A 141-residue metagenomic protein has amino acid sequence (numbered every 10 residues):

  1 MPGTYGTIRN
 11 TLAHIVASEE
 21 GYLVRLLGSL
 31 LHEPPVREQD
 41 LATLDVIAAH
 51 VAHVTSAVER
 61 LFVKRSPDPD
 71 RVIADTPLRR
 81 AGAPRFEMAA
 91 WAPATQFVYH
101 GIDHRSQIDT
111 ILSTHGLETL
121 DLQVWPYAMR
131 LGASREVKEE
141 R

Functional and structural regions predicted by a protein language model:
M1-R37, R80-R141: Short, contiguous alpha-helical
Y22-L26, V51, A57-L61, T76-P77 (+1 more regions): Broad hydrophobic/π-residue packing in well-ordered secondary structure
S29-D70: Helix-adjacent hinge/juxtasegments
P67-G82: Carboxylate-rich helix-loop segments that flank metal/cofactor sites and access channels in metalloenzymes
